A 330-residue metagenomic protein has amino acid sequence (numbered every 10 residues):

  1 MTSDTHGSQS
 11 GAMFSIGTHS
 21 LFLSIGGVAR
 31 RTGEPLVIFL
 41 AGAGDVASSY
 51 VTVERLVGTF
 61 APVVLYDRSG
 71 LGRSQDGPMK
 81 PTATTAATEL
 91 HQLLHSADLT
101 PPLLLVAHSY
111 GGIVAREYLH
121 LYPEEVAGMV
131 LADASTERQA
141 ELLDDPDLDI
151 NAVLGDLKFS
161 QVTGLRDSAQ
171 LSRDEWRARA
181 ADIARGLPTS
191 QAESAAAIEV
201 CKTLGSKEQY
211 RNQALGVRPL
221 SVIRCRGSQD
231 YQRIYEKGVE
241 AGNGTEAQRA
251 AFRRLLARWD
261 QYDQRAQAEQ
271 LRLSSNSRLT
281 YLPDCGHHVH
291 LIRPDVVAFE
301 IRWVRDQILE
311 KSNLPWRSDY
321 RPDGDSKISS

Functional and structural regions predicted by a protein language model:
T2-S20: N-terminal cap/lid segment of alpha/beta-hydrolase-fold proteins
G17-R73, L121: Conserved HGGG/HGGXW glycine-rich cap/lid loop of the alpha/beta-hydrolase fold
S49-V51, S74-K80, E141-L143: Conserved catalytic-core motifs of eukaryotic protein kinase domains, centered on the activation segment
R68-V106, L148: Active-site loop/oxyanion-hole signature of alpha/beta-hydrolase fold enzymes
T100-L143: Conserved hydrolase catalytic core segment
V130-T163, A192-T203, K207: Flexible "cap/lid" loop of the alpha/beta hydrolase fold
E175-Y281, L309, N313-R317: Conserved serine/cysteine hydrolase catalytic core
R265, S274-S330: Catalytic active-site module of serine/aspartate enzymes centered on a nucleophile-bearing elbow/loop
